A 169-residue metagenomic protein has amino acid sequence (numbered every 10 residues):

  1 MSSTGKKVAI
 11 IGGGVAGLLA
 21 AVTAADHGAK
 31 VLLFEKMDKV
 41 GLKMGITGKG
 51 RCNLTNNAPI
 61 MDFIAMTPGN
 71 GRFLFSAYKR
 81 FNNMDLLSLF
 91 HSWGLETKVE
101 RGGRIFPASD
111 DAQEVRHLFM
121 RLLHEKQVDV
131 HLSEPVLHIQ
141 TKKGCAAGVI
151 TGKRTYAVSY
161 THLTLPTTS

Functional and structural regions predicted by a protein language model:
M1-V8: Extreme N-terminal leader/targeting segments of oxidoreductases
V8-L32: N-terminal Rossmann-like FAD-binding beta1-loop-alpha1 element of flavoenzymes
D26-I46: Glycine-rich FAD pyrophosphate-binding loop
R51-V99: Glycine-rich active-site loop/strand segments that organize a redox cofactor
F75-N82, G103-M120: Short beta-strand to alpha-helix junction loop
L132-C145: A conserved short coil-to-beta-strand element within the FAD-binding core of flavoproteins
G152-S159: Core beta-strand elements of the Rossmann-like FAD/NAD(P) dinucleotide-binding domain in flavoenzyme oxidoreductases
T161-T167: Conserved small/polar residues in nucleotide/adenosyl-binding loops
